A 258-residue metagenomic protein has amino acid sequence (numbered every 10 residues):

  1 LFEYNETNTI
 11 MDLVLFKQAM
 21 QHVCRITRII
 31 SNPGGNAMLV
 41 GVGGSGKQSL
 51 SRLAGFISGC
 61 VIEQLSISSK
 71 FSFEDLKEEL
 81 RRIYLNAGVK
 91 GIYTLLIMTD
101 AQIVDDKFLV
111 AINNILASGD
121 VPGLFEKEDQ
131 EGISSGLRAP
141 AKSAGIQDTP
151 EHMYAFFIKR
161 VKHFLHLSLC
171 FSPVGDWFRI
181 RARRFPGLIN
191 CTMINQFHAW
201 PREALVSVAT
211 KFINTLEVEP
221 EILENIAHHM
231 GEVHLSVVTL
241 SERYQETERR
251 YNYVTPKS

Functional and structural regions predicted by a protein language model:
L1-F108, L116-F156: AAA+ P-loop NTPase catalytic core
Q21, P173-V174: Short linear interaction motifs
S45, K70, G175-D176, W200: Surface-exposed, flexible loop/turn segments at secondary-structure boundaries
Q48, L53-A54, N86-G88, V104-K107 (+5 more regions): Helix-boundary capping/turn motifs
C60, N113-P122, V161-L165, D176-E203 (+2 more regions): A short helix-turn-beta junction within AAA+ P-loop NTPase domains corresponding to the substrate/partner-engaging
Q102-V104, V174-W177: Short acidic, S/G/P-rich loop/turn micro-motifs used as interaction or catalytic elements
F108, P150-S168, S172, Q196-S258: Conserved AAA+ ATPase small/helical "lid" subdomain
